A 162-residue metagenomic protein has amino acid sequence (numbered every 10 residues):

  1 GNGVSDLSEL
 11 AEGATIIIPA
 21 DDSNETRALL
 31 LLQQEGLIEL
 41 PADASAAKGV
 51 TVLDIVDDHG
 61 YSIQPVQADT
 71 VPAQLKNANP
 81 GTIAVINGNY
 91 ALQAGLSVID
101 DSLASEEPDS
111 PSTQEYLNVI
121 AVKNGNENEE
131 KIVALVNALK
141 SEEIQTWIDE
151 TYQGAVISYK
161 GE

Functional and structural regions predicted by a protein language model:
G1-D6, E115-E129: A bilobed periplasmic-binding-protein/Venus flytrap-type ligand-binding module shared by bacterial periplasmic
G1-L37: A conserved helix-loop-strand patch within extracytoplasmic ligand-binding domains of the periplasmic binding
G3, A94-E107: Ligand-binding "clamshell"
V4-S5, D22-E25, T70, N89-Q93 (+1 more regions): Solvent-exposed loop/turn segments at secondary-structure junctions within structured extracellular/periplasmic domains
E12-A14, L37-V66: A local structural motif
T26-Q33, A138-Y159: Periplasmic-binding protein-like
L29-L31, V52-A91: Short helices/loops that flank or line small-molecule/ion binding pockets
E127-A138: Short amphipathic alpha-helical coupling segments at ligand-binding clamshell hinges and other catalytic/signaling
